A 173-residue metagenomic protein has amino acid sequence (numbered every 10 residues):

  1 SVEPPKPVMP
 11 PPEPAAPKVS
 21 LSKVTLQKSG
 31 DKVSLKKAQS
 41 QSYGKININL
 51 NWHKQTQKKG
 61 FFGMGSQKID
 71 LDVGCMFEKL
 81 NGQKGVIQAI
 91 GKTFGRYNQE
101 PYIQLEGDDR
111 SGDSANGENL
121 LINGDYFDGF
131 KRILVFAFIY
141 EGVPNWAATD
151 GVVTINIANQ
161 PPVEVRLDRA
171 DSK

Functional and structural regions predicted by a protein language model:
V2-K173: Intrinsic-disorder/low-complexity signal
